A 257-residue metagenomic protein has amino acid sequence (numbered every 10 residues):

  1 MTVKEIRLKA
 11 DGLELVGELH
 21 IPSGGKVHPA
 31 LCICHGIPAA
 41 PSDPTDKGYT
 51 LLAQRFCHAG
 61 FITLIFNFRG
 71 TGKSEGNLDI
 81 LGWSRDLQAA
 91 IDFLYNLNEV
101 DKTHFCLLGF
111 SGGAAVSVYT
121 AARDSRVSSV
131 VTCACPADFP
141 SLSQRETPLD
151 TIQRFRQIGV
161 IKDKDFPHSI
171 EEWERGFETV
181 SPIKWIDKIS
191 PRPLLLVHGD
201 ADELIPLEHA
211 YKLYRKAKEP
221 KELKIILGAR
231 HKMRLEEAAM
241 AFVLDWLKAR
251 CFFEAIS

Functional and structural regions predicted by a protein language model:
M1-K26: N-terminal cap/lid segment of alpha/beta-hydrolase-fold proteins
G24-R55: Short, surface-exposed "cap/lid" segments of acyl-processing enzymes
P44-G48, R69-K102: Catalytic nucleophile-loop/oxyanion-hole region of alpha/beta-hydrolase and closely related hydrolase-like folds
L51-K73: Conserved alpha/beta-hydrolase
A122-E171, R192: Hydrolase active-site cap/lid region
I189-S190, L196-H198, D202: Short beta-strand/loop motif that positions the catalytic acidic residue of the alpha/beta-hydrolase fold
E203-H209: Conserved alpha/beta-hydrolase "acid-adjacent" motif
A229-M240: Catalytic histidine-centered segment of alpha/beta-hydrolase-like enzymes
